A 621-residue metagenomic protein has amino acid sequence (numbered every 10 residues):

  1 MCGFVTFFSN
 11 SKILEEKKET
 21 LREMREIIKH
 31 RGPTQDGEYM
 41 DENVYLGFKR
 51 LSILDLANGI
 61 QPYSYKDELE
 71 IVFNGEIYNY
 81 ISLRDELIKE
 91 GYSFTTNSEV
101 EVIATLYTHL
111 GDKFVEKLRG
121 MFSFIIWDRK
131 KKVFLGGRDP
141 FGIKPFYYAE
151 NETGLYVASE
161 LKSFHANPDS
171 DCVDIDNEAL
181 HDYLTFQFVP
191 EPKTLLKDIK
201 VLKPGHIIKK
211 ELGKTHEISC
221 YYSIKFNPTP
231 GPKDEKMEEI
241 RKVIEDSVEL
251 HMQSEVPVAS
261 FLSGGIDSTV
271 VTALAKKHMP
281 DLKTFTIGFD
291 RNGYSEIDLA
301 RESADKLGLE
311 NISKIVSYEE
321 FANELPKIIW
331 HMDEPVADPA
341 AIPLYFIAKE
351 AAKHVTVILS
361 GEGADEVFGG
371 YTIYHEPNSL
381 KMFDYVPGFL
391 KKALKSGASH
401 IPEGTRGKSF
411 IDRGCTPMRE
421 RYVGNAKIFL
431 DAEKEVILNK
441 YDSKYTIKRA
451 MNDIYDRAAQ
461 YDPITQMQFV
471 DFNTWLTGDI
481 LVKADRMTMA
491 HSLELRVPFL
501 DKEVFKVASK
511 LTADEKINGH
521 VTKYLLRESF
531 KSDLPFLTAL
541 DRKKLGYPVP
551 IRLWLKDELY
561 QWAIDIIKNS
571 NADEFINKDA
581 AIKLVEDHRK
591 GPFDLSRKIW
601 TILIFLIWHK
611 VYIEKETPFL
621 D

Functional and structural regions predicted by a protein language model:
M1-V72, E76, T105-K225, E245-E249 (+7 more regions): N-terminal glutamine amidotransferase
F8-E16, K89, H109, R129-Y156 (+7 more regions): ATP-dependent adenylate-handling active sites, centered on carboxylate activation for C-N bond formation
G47-A57, F124, P140, S254 (+3 more regions): Short Ser/Thr-interspersed hydrophobic loop/turn segments at strand-loop and sheet-helix junctions that line or gate
E86-G91, K448-D462, S509, E574-P592: Short amphipathic alpha-helical segments and their helix-coil junctions
E90-S98, K113, D171-I175, E235 (+4 more regions): Structural motif
T105-T108, D182-Q187, V470-G478, K598-Y612: Short, hydrophobic/amphipathic alpha-helical patches that form generic packing surfaces within helical domains
L534-P592: PAPS-dependent sulfotransferase catalytic core
N569-D621: Acidic, carboxylate-rich catalytic segments that either coordinate divalent cations
